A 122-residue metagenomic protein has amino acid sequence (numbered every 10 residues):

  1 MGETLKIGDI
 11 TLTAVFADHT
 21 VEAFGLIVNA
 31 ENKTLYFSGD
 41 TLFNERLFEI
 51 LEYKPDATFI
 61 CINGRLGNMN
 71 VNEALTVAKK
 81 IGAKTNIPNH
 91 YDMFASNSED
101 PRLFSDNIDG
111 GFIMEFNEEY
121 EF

Functional and structural regions predicted by a protein language model:
M1-E52, L66, E115-F122: Core dinuclear metal-dependent hydrolase active-site scaffold
M1-G2, E49, E73-F122: Binuclear metal-ion centers of metallo-dependent hydrolases, dominated by the metallo-beta-lactamase
D9, D18, D40, D56 (+3 more regions): Acidic-enriched, low-complexity/disordered segments with a strong bias for Aspartate over Glutamate
V28-K84, N89-A95: Metallo-beta-lactamase
